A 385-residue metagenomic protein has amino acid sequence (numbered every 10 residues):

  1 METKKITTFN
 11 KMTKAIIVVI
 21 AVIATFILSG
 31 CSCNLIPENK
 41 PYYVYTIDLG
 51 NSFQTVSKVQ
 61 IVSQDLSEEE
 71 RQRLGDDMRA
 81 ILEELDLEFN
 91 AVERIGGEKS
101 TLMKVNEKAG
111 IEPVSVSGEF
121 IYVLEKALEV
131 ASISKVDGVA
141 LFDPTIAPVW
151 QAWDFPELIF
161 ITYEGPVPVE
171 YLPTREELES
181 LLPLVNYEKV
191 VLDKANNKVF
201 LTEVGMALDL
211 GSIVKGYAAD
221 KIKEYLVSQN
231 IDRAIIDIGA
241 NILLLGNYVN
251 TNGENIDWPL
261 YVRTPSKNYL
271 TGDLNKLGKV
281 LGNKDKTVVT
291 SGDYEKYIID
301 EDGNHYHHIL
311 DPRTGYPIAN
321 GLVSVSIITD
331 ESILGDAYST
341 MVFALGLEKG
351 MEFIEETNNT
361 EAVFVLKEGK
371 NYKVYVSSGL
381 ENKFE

Functional and structural regions predicted by a protein language model:
E2-E385: Mature catalytic core of soluble alpha/beta enzymes
